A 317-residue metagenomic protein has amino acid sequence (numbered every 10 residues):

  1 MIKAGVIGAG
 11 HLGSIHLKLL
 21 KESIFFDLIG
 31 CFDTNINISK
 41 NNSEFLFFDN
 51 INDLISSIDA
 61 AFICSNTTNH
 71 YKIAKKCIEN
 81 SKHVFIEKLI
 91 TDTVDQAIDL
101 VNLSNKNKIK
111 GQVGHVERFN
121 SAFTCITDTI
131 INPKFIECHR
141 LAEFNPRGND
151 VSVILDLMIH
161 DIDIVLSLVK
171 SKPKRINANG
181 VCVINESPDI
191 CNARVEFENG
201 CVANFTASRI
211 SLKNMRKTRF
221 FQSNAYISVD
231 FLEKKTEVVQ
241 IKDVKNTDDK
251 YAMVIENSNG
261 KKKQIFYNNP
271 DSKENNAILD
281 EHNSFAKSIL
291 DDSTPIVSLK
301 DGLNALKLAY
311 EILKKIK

Functional and structural regions predicted by a protein language model:
M1-N42, V165: N-terminal Rossmann-like dinucleotide-binding module
H16, F45-V101: Beta-loop-alpha module in the N-terminal Rossmann-like domain of NAD(P)-dependent dehydrogenases, especially those
A60-I63, D280-K317: C-terminal helix-rich "cap/oligomerization" subdomain common to oxidoreductases
T68, T91-G148: A contiguous active-site-proximal alpha/beta segment in oxidoreductase catalytic domains
N80-K82, N107-K110, C201: A short helix->loop->beta-strand "cap" motif at the edges of active sites that frequently abuts
I86, G111-V113, V229: Hydrophobic residues in well-ordered beta-strands that form the structural core
G114-S121, F144-R175, P188-D189, G302: Mid-domain beta-loop-alpha active-site segment that forms a flexible, acidic cofactor/metal-binding surface
I162-I241, D271-S272, A277-D291: Contiguous beta-strand/loop segments that form the cofactor/metal-binding neighborhood of enzyme cores
